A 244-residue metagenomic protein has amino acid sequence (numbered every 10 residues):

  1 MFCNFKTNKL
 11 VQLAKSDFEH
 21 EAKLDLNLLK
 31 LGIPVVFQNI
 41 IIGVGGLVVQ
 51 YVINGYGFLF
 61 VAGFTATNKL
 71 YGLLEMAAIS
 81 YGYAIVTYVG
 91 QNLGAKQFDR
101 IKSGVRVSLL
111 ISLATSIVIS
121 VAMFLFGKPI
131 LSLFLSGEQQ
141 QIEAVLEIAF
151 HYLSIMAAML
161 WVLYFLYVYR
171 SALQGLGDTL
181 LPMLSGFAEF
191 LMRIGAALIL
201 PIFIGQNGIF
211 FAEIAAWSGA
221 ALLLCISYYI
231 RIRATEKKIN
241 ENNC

Functional and structural regions predicted by a protein language model:
M1, G82, M156-G175, L181-A196 (+1 more regions): Short runs within selected transmembrane alpha-helices of multi-pass transporters and secretion channels
M1-G32, V89-A158, L200-C244: Short alpha-helical transmembrane segments in multi-pass integral membrane proteins
F2, D17-V48, I53, L73 (+6 more regions): Hydrophobic faces of transmembrane alpha-helices in multi-pass small-molecule transporters and flippases across diverse
K6, V44, V48, G72 (+9 more regions): Transmembrane alpha-helix boundary/anchor motif
K23, F58-F64, N68-Y71, Y83 (+3 more regions): Alpha-helical membrane and juxtamembrane elements of multi-pass inner-membrane transport and channel proteins
I40-L73, Q91, P129-Q140, I199-F203: Helix-terminus/linker motif at the lipid-water interface of multi-pass membrane proteins
G63-G127, L163-S185: Small-residue-rich hydrophobic transmembrane alpha-helices
